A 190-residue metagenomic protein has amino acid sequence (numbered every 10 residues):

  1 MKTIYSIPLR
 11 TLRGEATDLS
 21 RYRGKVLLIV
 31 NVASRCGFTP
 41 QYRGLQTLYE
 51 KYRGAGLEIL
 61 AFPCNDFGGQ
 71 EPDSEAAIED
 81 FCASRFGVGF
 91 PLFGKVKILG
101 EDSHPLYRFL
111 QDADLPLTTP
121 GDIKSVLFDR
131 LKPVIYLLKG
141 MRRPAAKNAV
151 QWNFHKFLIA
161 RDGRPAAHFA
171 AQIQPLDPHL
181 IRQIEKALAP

Functional and structural regions predicted by a protein language model:
M1-S20: N-terminal "domain-start" segment that seeds a small globular fold
I4-Y5, L27, N153-H155: Short loop/turn microsegments at loop-to-beta-strand junctions
T11, N31-R35: Amphipathic alpha-helical repeat scaffolds
K25-V26, S34-P63, C82-F86: Conserved helix-turn-beta segment immediately C-terminal to the redox Cys motif in thioredoxin-like folds
G56-D73, G89-G100: Thiol-based oxidoreductase modules, predominantly thioredoxin-like and allied folds used for disulfide exchange
F81-Q174: Thiol/selenol-based redox catalytic cores and closely related redox-interacting motifs
A167-A189: Non-catalytic, surface beta->alpha helical segment in thiol-disulfide oxidoreductase systems
